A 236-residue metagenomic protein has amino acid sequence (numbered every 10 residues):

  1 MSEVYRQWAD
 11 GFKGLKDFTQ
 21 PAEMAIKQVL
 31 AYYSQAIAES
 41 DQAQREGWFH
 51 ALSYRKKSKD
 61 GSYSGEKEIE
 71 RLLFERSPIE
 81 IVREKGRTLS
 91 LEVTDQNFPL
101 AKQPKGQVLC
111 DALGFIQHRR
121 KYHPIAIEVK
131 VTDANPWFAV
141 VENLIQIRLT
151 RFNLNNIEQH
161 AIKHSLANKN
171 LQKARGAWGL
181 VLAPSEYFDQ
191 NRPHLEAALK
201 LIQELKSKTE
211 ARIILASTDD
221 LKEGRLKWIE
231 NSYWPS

Functional and structural regions predicted by a protein language model:
M1-S236: Charged, terminal alpha-helix-loop-beta segments that serve as non-catalytic nucleic-acid engagement and/or assembly
